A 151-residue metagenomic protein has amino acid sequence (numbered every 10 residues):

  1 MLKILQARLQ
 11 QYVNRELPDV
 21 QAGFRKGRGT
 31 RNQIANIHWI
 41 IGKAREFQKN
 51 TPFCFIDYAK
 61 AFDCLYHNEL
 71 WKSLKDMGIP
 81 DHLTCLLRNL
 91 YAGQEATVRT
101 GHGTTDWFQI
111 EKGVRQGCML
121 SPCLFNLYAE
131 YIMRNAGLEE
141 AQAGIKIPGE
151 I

Functional and structural regions predicted by a protein language model:
M1-I151: Nucleotidyl polymerases of mobile genetic elements and RNA viruses
